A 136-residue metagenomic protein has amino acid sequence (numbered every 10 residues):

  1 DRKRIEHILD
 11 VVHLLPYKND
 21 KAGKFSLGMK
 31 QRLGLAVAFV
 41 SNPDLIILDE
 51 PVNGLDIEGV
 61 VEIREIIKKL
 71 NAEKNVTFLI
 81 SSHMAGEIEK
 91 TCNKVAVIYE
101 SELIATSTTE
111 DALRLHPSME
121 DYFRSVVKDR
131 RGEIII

Functional and structural regions predicted by a protein language model:
R2-Y17: Conserved ABC ATPase "signature" region
K21-F25: Conserved ABC ATPase signature
L35: Hydrophobic anchor residue at the start of the ABC signature
N42: Conserved catalytic motifs of ABC-family nucleotide-binding domains
I46-E50: Catalytic Walker B motif of ABC-type/P-loop ATPase nucleotide-binding domains
V61-E73: Helical segment within the ABC ATPase nucleotide-binding domain
